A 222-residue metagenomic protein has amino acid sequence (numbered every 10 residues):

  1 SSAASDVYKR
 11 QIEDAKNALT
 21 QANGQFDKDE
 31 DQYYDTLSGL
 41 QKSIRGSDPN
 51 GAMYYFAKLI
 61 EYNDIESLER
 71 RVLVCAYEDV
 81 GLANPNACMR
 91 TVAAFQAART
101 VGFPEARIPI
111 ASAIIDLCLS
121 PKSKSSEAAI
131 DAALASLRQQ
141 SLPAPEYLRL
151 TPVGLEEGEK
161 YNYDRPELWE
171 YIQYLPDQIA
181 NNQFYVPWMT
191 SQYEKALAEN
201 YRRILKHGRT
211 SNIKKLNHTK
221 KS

Functional and structural regions predicted by a protein language model:
S1-Y8: Short, small-residue-biased leader/transition segments that mark boundaries at the very start of proteins
A15-N23: Extended hydrophobic
A18-L19, G39-L40, F56, E69-A76 (+2 more regions): Short alpha-helical scaffolding segments that buttress acidic/His motifs in well-ordered protein cores
A22-K58: Conserved helicase/translocase motor-coupling segment
I44-G51, I60-N63, G102-E105, M189: Short helix-adjacent coil turns
K58-V74, G81-L82: Short, charge-rich amphipathic alpha-helical segments embedded in non-transmembrane helical bundles/solenoids
D79-S222: Alpha-helical, coiled-coil/dimerization segments enriched in small aliphatic residues
